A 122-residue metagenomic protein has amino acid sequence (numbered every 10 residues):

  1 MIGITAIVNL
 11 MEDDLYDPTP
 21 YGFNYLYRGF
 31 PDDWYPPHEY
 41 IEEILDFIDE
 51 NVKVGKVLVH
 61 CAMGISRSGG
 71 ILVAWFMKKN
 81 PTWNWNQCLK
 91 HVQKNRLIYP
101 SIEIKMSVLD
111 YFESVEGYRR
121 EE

Functional and structural regions predicted by a protein language model:
M1-V57, A74-G117: Cysteine-based protein phosphatase catalytic domain of the PTP/DSP
G55-V73: A phosphate-binding catalytic loop at a beta-strand-loop-alpha-helix junction that coordinates phosphoryl groups
